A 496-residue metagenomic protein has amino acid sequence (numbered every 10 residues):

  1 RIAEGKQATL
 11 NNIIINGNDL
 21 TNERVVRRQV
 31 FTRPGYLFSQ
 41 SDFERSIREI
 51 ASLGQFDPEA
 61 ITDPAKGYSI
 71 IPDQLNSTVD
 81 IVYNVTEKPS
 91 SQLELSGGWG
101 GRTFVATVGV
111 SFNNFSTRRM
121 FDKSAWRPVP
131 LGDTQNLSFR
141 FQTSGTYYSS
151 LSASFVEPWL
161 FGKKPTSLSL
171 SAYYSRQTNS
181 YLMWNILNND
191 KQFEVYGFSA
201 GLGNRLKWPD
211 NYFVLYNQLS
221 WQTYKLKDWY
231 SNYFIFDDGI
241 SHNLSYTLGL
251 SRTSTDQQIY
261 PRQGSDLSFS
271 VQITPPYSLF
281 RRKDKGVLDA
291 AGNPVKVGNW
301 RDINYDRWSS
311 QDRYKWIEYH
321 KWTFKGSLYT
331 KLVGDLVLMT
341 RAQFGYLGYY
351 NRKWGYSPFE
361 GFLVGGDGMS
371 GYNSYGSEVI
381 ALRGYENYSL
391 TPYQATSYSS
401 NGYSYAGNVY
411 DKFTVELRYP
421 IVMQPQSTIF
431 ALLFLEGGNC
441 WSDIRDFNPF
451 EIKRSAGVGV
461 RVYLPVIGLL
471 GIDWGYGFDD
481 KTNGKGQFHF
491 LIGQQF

Functional and structural regions predicted by a protein language model:
N12, E23, R27, F43-I47 (+2 more regions): Extracytoplasmic/secreted envelope proteins and their assembly/folding machinery, especially bacterial periplasmic
N12, Y36, Q74-S77, S91-G100 (+4 more regions): C-terminal outer-membrane beta-barrel translocator/porin domains of Gram-negative envelope proteins and their
L20-P34: N-terminal periplasmic "start-of-domain" segments of outer-membrane beta-barrel proteins
T32-L37, N448-E451: C-terminal soluble interaction/assembly domains
S39-D266, R383-G384, L390-A395, L469 (+1 more regions): Gram-negative/organellar outer-membrane beta-barrel architecture
L206-F213, T330-L338, Q424-Q426, G468: Secondary-structure transition into beta-strands, especially the periplasmic turns and strand N-termini that construct
G366-S374, E378-V379, R445-F496: C-terminal beta-signal and terminal closure region of outer-membrane beta-barrel proteins
